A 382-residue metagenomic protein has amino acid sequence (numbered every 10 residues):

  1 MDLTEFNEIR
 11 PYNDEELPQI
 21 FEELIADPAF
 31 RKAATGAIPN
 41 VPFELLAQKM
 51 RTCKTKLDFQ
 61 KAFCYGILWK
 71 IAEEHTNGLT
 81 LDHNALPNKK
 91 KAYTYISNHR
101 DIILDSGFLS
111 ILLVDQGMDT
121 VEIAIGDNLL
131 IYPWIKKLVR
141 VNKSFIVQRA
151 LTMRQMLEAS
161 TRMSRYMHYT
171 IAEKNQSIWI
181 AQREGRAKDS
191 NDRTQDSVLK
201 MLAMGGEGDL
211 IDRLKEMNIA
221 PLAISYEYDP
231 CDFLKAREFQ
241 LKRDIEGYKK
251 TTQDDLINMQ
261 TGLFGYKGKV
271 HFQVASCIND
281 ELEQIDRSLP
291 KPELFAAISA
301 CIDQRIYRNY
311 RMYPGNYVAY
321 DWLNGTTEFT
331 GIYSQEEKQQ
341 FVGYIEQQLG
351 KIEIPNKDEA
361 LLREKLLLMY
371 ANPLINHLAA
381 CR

Functional and structural regions predicted by a protein language model:
M1-Y93, H99-S110, V114, K136 (+2 more regions): Membrane-anchoring hydrophobic helices of lipid-metabolizing enzymes
F6, Y12, F21, F30 (+13 more regions): Phenylalanine-focused residue identity feature
L57-F59, C64-I278, L349-I352: Soluble catalytic domains of membrane acyltransferases
Y166-H168, Y333-E346, K365-N372: Short, highly charged low-complexity linear segments
E227-C231, K235, F239-Q253, I257-V342: Long, C-terminal catalytic modules of enzymes
